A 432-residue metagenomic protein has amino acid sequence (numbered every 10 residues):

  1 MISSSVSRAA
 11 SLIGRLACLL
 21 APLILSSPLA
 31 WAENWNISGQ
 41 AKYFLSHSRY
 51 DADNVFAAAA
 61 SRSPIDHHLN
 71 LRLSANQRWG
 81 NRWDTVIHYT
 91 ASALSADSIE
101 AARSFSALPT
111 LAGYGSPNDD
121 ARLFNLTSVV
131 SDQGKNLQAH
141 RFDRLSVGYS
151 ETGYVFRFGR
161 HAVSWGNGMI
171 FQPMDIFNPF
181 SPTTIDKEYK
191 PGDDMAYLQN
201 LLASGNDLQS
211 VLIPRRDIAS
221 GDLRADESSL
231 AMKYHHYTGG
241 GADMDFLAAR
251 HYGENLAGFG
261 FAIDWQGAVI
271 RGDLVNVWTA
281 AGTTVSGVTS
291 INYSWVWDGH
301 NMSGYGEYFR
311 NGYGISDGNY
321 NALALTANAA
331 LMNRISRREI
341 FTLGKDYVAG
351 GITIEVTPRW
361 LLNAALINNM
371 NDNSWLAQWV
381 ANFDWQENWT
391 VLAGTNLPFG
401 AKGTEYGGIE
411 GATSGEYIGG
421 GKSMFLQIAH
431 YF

Functional and structural regions predicted by a protein language model:
A32-A59, H67, I87, N206: Transmembrane beta-strand segments of Gram-negative outer membrane beta-barrel proteins
E33-W35, A75-W79, G148-E151, N200-L202 (+9 more regions): Residue-level signature of outer-membrane beta-barrel architecture
W35, N81-T85, G153-F156, G205-L208 (+5 more regions): Repeated loop/turn-to-beta-strand initiation elements of outer-membrane beta-barrel proteins
Y43-R49, A91-S95, E151-G153, R160-S164 (+9 more regions): Transmembrane beta-strands of outer-membrane beta-barrel pores
S63-L69, Q138-D143, S150-T152, K190-D194 (+8 more regions): Residues that define the transmembrane beta-barrel architecture of outer-membrane proteins
N76-D207, I213, G400: Outer membrane beta-barrel
A268-I367: Detector for outer-membrane/organellar transmembrane beta-barrel domains, recognizing the amphipathic beta-strand
F383, N388-T390, T395, G415-F432: Outer-membrane beta-barrel "beta-signal"
